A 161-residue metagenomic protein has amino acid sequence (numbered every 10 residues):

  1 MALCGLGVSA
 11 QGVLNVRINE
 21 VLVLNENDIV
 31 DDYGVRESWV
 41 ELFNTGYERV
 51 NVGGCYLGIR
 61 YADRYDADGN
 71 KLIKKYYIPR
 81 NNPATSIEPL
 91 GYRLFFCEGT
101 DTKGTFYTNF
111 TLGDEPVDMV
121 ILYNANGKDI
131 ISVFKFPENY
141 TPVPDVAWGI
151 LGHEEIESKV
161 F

Functional and structural regions predicted by a protein language model:
G5-G7: N-terminal signal peptide c-region/cleavage motif recognized by signal peptidases
S9-K159: Activation on beta-sandwich/Ig-like modules and their edge loops
